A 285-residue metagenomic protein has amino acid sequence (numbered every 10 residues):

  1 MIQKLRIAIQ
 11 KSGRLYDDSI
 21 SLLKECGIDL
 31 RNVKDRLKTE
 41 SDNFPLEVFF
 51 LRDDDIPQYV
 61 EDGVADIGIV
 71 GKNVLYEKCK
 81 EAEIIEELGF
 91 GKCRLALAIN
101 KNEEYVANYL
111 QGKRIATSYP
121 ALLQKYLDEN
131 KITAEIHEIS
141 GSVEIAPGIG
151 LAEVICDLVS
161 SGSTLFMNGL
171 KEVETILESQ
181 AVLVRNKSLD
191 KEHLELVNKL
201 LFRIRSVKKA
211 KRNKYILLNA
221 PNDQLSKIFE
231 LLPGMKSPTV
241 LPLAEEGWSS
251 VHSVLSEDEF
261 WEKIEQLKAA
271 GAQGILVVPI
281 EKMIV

Functional and structural regions predicted by a protein language model:
I2-P45, V70-R94, K101-V285: Small-molecule-sensing regulatory modules
E40-Q58: Active-site-flanking structural segment that lines cofactor/substrate pockets
D54-Y59, V64-K80: Pocket-flanking alpha-helical
